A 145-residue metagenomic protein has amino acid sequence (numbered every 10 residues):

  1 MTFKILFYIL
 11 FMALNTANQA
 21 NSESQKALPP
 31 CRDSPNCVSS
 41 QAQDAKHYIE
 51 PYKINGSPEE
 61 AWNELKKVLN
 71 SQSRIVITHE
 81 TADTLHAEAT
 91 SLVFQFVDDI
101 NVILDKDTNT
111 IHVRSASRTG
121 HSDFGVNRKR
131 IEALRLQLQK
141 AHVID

Functional and structural regions predicted by a protein language model:
M1-I9: Sec-dependent signal peptide recognition, specifically the positively charged N-region followed immediately by
N15-D145: Ser/Thr-rich, low-complexity intrinsically disordered terminal regions
